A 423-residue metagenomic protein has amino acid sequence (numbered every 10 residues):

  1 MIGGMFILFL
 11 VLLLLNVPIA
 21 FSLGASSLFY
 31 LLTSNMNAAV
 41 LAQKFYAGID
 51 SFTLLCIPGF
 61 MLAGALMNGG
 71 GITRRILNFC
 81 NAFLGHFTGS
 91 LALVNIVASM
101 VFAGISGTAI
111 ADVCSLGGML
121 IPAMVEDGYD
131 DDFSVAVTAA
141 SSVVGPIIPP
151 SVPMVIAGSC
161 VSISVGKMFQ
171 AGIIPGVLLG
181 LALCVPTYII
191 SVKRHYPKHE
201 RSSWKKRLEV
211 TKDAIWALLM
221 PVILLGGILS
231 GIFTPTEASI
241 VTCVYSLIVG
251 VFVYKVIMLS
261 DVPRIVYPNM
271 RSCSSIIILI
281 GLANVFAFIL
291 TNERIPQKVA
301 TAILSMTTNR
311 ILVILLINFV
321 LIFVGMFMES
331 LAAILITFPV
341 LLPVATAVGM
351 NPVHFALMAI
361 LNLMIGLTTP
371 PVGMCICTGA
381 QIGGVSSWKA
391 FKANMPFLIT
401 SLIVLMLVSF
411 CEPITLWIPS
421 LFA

Functional and structural regions predicted by a protein language model:
M1-A423: Alpha-helical transmembrane segments of multi-pass membrane transport proteins
